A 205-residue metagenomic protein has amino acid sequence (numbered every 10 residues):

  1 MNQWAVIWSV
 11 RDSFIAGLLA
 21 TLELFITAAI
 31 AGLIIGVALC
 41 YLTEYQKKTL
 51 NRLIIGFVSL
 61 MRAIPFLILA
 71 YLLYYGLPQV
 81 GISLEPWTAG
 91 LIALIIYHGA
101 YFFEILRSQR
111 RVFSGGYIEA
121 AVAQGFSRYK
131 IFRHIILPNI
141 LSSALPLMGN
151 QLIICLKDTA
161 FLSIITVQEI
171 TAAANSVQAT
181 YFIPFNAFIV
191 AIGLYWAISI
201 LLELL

Functional and structural regions predicted by a protein language model:
M1-L205: Transmembrane alpha-helices and adjacent helix-loop boundaries
